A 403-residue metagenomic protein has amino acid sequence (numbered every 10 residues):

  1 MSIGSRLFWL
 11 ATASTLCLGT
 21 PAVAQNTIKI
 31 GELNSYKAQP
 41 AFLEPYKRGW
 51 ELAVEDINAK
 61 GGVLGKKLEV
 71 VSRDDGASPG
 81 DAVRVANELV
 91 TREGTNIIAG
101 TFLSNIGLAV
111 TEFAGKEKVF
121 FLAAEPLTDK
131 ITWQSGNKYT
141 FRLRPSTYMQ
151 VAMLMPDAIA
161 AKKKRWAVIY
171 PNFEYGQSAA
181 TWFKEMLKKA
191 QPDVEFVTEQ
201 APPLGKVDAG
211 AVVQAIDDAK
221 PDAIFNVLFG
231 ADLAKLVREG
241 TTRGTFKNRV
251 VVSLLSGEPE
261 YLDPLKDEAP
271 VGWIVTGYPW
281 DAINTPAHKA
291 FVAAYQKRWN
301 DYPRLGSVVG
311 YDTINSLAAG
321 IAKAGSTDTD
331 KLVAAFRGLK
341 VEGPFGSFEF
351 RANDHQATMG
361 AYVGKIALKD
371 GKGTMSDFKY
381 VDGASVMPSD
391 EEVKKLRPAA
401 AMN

Functional and structural regions predicted by a protein language model:
L18-A24: Sec/Tat signal peptide C-region and signal peptidase I cleavage site
I28, K340, P344-N403: Solvent-exposed, acidic/polar segments of extracytosolic/periplasmic ligand-binding ectodomains
G31-E51, R73-G80, F102-N105, I169-Q177 (+2 more regions): Extracytoplasmic "Venus flytrap"
F42-R48, V63-W133, L143, A201-A209 (+1 more regions): Beta-alpha junction/loop-to-helix N-cap segments that form part of ligand/metal-binding clefts
R48-V70, K188-V194: Signal peptide-proximal N-terminal region of secreted/periplasmic/extracellular or secretory-lumen proteins
R84, D129-K130, N137-R243, D281-A290: Extracellular/periplasmic Venus flytrap/periplasmic-binding protein
L89, E93-F102, L122-A124, A167-Y170 (+4 more regions): Periplasmic-binding protein-like
G240-Y311, A322-T327, M375-M402: Extracellular/periplasmic periplasmic-binding protein-like sensory domains
